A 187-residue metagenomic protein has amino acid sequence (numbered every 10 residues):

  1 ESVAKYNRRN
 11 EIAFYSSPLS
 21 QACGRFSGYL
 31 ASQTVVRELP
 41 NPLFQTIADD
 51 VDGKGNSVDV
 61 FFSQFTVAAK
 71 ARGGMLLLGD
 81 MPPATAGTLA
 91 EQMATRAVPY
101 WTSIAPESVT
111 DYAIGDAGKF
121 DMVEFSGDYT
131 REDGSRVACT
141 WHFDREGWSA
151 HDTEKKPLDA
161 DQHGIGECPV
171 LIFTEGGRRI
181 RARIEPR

Functional and structural regions predicted by a protein language model:
E1-Y100: Extended, helix-rich architectural segments
D80-R187: Structured, contiguous alpha/beta core segments that scaffold functional sites
